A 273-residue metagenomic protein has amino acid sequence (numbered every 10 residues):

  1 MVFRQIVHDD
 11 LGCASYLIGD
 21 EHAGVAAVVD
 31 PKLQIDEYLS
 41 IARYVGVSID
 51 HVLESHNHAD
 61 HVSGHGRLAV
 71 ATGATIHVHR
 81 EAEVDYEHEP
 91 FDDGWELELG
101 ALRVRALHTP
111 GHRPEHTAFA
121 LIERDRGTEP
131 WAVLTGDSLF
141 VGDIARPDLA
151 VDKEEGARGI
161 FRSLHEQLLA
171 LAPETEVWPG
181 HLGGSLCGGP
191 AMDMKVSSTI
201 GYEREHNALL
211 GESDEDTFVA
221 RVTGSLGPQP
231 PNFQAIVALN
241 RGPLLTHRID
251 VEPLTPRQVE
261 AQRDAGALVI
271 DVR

Functional and structural regions predicted by a protein language model:
M1-S48, F119-G136, G142, V259 (+1 more regions): Conserved beta-strand hairpin/beta-sheet module of binuclear metal-dependent hydrolase folds, prominently
I18, D30, H56, L68 (+7 more regions): Divalent metal-coordination and catalytic microenvironments
V25, V70, A74-I76, E81-R105 (+1 more regions): Hydrophobic, small-residue-rich alpha-helical packing segments that form membrane-like cores
V28-V29, I49-H58, H77-E81, T109-G111 (+3 more regions): Active-site neighborhood of phospho(di)ester-bond hydrolases with catalytic His/Asp-centered motifs
L33-H77: Active-site metal-binding motif and surrounding structural segment of the metallo-beta-lactamase
Q34-D36, N57-V62, E83-Y86, P114-E115 (+2 more regions): Active-site environment of divalent metal-dependent phosphoester hydrolases
R126-G127, W131-A132, G142, E154-H247: Divalent-metal (often Zn2+) His-rich catalytic cores of metallo-beta-lactamase-fold enzymes
L245-R273: Positively charged, proline/Ser/Thr-rich regional signature most characteristic of the Rhodanese/CDC25-like
